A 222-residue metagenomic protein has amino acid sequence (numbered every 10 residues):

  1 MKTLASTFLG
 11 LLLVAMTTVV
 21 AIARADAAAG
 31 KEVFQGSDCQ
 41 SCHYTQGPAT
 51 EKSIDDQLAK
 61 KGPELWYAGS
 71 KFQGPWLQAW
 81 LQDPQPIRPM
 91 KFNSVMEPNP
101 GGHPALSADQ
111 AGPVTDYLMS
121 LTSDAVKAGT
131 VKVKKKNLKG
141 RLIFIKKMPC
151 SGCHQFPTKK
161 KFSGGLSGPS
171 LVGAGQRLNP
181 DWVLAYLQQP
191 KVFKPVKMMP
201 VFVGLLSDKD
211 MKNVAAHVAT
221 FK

Functional and structural regions predicted by a protein language model:
M1-L12: Bacterial N-terminal signal peptides that target proteins for export
V14-A23: C-terminal segment of classical bacterial N-terminal signal peptides
A25-G47, V133-P157: Sequence/structural segment immediately N-terminal to covalent heme-attachment motifs in c-type and related
K31, Y44-A79, Q155-Y186: Gly/Gly-Pro-rich "capping" loops immediately C-terminal to redox-active cysteine motifs in periplasmic/lumenal
S41, S107-G129: Short, structured interface segments
I54-S70, Q82-G112, G129-K132, G165-G173 (+1 more regions): Axial heme c-ligation environment in periplasmic c-type cytochrome domains
